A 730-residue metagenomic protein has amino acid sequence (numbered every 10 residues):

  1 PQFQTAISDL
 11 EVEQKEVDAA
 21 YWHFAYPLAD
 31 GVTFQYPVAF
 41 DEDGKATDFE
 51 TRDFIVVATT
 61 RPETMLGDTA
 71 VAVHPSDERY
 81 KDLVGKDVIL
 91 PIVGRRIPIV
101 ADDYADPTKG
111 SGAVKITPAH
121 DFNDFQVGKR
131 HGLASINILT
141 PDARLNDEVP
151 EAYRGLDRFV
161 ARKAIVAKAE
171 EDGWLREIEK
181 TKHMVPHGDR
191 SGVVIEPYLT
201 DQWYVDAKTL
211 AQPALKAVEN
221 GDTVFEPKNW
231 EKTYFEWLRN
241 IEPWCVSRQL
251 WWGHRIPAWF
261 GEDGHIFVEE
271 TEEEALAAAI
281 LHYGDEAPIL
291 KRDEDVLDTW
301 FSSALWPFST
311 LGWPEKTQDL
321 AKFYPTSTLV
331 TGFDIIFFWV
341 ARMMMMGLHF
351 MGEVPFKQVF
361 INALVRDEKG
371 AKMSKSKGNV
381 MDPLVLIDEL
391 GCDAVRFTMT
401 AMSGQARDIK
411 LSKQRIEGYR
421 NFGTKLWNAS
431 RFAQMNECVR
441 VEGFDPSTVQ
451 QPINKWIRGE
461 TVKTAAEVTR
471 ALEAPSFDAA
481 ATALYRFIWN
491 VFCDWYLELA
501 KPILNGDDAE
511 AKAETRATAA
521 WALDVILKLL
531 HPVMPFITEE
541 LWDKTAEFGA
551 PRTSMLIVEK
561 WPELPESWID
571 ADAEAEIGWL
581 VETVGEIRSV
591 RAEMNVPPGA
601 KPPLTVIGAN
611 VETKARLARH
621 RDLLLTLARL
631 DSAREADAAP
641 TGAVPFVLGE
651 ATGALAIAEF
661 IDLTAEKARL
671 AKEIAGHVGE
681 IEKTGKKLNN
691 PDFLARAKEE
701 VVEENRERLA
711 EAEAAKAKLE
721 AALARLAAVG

Functional and structural regions predicted by a protein language model:
P1-A6, T181-S191, I256-G264, Q358-V365 (+10 more regions): A glycine-rich phosphate-binding loop feature that marks nucleotide/adenosyl-phosphate handling sites
P1-D142, P213-S247, H282-E286, S309-Y324 (+3 more regions): NTP-handling and nucleic-acid-processing catalytic cores
P1-E42, F49, D53-F54, M65 (+9 more regions): Residue patterns forming the tRNA-binding/recognition surfaces of aminoacyl-tRNA synthetases and related DALR
T5-K15, F260, F267-E270, D367 (+4 more regions): Acidic, turn-prone loop/beta-hairpin segments
D30, I55-A58, D103, H131-A143 (+2 more regions): Alpha-helical recognition segments enriched in aromatics with Gly/Pro capping that present substrate-recognition
G31, R79, P91, K129-I136 (+13 more regions): Secondary-structure transition/capping motifs at alpha-helix termini and the adjoining loop/turn into the next element
E417, K544-G730: C-terminal low-complexity, glycine/proline- and small-hydrophobic-enriched intrinsically disordered tails that act as
N421-Q434, P452-T464, T482-P502, P645-E650 (+2 more regions): Core structural elements
